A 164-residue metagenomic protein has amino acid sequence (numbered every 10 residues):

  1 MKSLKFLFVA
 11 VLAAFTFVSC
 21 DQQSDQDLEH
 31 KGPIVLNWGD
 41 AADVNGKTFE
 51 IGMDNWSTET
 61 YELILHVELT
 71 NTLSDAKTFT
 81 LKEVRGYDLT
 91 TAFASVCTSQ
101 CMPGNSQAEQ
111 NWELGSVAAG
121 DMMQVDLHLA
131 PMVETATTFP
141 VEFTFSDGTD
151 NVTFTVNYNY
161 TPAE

Functional and structural regions predicted by a protein language model:
M1-V18: Sec-dependent bacterial lipoprotein signal peptides
T16-A41, E164: Bacterial Sec-dependent N-terminal signal peptides
M53-N55, Q110-V117, L129-P131: Beta-strand-rich interaction surfaces with strong enrichment in secreted/lumenal proteins
D54-D75: Short beta-strand elements of extracellular/lumenal beta-sandwich folds
E59-H66, E134-E142: Short, solvent-exposed loop/turn segments enriched in Ser/Thr/Gly
S74-M122: Surface-exposed binding patches on compact interaction domains or structured appendages
D121-V133: Short, hydrophobic beta-strand segments
T135-P162: Terminal connector regions
